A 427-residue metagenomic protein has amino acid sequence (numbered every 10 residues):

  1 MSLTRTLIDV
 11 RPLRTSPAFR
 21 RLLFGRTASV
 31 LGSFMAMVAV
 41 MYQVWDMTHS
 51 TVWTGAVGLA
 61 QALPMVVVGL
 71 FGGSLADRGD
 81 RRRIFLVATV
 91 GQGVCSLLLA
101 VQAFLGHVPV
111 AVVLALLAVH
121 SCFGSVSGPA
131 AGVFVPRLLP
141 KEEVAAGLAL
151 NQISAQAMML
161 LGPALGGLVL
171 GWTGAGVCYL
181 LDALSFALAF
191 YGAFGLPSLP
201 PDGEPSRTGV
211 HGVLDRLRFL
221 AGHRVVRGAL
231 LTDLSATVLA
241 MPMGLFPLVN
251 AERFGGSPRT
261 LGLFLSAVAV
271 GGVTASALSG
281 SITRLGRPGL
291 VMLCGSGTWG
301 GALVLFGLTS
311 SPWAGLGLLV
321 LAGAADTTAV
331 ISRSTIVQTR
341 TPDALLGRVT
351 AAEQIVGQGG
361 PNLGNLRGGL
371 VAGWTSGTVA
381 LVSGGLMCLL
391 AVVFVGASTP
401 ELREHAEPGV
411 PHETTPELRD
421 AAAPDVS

Functional and structural regions predicted by a protein language model:
M1-S427: Alpha-helical transmembrane-bundle signature of multi-pass membrane transport and export proteins
